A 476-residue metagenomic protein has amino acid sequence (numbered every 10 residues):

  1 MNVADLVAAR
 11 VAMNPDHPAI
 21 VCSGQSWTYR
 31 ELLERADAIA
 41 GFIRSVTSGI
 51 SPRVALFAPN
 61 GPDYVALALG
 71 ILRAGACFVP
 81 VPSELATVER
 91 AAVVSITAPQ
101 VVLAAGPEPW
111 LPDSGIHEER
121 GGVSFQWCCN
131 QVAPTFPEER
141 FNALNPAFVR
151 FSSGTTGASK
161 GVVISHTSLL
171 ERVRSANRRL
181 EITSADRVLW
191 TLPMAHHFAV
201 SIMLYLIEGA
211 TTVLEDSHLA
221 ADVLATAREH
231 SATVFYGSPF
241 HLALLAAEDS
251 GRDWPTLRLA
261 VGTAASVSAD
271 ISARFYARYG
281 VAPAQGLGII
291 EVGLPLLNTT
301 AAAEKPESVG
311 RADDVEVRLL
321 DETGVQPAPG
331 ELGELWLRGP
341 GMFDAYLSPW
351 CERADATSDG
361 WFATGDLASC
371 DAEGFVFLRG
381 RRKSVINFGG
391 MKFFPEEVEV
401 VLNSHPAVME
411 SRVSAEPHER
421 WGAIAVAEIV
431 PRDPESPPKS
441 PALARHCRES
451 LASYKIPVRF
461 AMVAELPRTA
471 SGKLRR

Functional and structural regions predicted by a protein language model:
D5-T28: AMP-dependent adenylate-forming
P15, V132-F151, A158, E181-R187: Conserved pre-ATP/AMP-binding loop-to-beta segment of ANL
Q25, A40-L85, W190-L192, K392 (+1 more regions): Conserved AMP-binding/adenylate-forming
T28-R30, A147-R174: Conserved AMP-binding A3 loop
G41, F235, G339, D344-A345 (+3 more regions): AMP-binding/adenylate-forming catalytic core of the ANL superfamily
L170-R187, A195-V234, E248: Conserved AMP-binding/adenylation subdomain of ANL enzymes
A232-G237, A246-K305, E316-R318, T323: Gly/Ser/Thr-rich phosphate-binding loop
R311-D314, T323-D355, M391-F393: Conserved ATP/PPi-binding loop(s) of AMP-dependent carboxylate-activating enzymes
